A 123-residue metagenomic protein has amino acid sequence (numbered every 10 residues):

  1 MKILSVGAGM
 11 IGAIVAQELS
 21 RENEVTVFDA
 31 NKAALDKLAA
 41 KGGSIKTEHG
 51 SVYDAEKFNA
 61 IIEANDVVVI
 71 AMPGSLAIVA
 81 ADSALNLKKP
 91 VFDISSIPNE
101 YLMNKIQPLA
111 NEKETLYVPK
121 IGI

Functional and structural regions predicted by a protein language model:
I3-G7: Conserved N-terminal Rossmann-fold NAD(P)-binding element of oxidoreductases
G12-A13: N-terminal Rossmann-fold NAD(P) dinucleotide-binding loop
V27-A30: Conserved acidic E/D residue at the C-terminus of a beta-strand in Rossmann-like folds
K32-A34, P98: Helix N-cap at the beta1-alpha1 junction of Rossmann-like dinucleotide-binding domains, i.e., the first residues
G42-D54: Rossmann-fold cofactor-recognition segment
S51-A64: Conserved Rossmann-fold cofactor-binding substructure of NAD(P)-dependent oxidoreductases
V52, D66-A81, I94-E100: N-terminal glycine-rich "phosphate-gripper" loop used for MgATP/nucleotide binding and carboxylate activation
S95-Y117: Rossmann-fold NAD(P)-binding glycine/threonine-rich loop
